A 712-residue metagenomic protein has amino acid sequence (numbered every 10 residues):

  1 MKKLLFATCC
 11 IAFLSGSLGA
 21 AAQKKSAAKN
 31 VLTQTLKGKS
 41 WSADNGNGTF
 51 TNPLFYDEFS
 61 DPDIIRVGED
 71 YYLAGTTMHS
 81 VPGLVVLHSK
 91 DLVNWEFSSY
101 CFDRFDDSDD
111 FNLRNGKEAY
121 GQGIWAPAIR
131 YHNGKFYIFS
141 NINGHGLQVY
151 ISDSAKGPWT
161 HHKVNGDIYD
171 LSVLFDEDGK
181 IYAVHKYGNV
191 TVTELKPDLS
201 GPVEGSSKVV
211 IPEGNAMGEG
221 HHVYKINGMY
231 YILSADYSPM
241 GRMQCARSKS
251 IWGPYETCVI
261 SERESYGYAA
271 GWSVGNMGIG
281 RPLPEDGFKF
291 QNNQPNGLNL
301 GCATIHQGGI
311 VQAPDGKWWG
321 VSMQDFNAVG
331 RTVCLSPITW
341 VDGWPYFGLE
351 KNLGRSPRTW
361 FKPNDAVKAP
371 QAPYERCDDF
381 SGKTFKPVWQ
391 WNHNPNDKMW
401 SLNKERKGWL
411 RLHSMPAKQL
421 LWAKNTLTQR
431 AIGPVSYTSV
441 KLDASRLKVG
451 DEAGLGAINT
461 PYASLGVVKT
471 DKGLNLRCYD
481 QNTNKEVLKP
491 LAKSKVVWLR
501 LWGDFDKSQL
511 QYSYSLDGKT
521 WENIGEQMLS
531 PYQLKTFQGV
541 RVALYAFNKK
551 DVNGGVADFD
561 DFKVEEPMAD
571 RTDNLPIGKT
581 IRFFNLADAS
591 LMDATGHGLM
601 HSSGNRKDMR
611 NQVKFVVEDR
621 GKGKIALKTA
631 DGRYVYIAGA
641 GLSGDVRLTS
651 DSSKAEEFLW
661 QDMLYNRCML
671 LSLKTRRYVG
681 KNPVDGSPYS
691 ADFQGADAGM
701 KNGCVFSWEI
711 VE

Functional and structural regions predicted by a protein language model:
M1-L4: Positively charged n-region of N-terminal signal peptides that target proteins for export
A7-G16: Bacterial N-terminal signal peptides
L18-A20: Cleavable N-terminal signal peptides
Q23-N574, Q612-V616, A655-E657: Carbohydrate-active catalytic/glycan-binding domains of CAZyme proteins, especially the secreted or lumenal ectodomains
R571-E712: Lectin-like carbohydrate-binding module/patch detector with strong preference for beta-trefoil
